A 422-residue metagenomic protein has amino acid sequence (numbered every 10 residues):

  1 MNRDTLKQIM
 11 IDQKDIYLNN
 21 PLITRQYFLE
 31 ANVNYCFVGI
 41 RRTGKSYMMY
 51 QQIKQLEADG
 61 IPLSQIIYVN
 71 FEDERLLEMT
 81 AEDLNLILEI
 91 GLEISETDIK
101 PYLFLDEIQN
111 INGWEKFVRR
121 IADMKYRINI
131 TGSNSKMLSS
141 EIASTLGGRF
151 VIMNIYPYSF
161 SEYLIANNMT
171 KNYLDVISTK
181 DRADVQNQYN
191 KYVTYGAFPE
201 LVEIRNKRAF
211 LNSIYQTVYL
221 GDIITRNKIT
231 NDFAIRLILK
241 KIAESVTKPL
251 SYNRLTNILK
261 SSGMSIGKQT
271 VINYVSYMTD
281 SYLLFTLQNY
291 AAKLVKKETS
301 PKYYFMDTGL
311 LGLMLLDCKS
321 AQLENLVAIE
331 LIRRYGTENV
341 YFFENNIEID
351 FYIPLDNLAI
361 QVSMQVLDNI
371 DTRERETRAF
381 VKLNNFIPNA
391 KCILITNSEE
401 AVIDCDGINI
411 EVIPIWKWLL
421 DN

Functional and structural regions predicted by a protein language model:
M1-Y17, A31-N32, V38, Y47 (+4 more regions): A cross-kingdom feature that marks ATP-driven nucleic-acid transaction machinery
N2-K14, S161, I165-I329, G336-N345: Interdomain hinge/linker elements that couple catalytic modules in large macromolecular machines
G44: Conserved glycine(s) of the Walker
A58-D73: Conserved catalytic segments around the Walker B and adjacent sensor/switch elements of P-loop NTPase domains
V69-D98: Short glycine-rich substrate-engagement loop in P-loop NTPases that contacts/grips substrate
E96-W114: Conserved P-loop NTPase "ATPase switch" module shared by AAA+ and STAND
R127-S133, N154: Structural recognition of the conserved hydrophobic beta-strand(s) that form the central parallel beta-sheet of P-loop
K136-I152, A166-N168: Short regulatory helix/loop adjacent to the ATP-binding pocket of P-loop NTPases
